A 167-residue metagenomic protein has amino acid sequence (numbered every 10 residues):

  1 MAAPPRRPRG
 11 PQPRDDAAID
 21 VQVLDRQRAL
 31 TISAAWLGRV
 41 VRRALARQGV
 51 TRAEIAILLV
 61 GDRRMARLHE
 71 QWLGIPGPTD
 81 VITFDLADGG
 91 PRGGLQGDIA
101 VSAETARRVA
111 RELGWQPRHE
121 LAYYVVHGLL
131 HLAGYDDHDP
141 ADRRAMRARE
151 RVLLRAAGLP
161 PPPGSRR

Functional and structural regions predicted by a protein language model:
M1-A122, L130-R167: An acidic/histidine-cluster motif and surrounding catalytic segment that typifies divalent-metal-assisted enzyme active
